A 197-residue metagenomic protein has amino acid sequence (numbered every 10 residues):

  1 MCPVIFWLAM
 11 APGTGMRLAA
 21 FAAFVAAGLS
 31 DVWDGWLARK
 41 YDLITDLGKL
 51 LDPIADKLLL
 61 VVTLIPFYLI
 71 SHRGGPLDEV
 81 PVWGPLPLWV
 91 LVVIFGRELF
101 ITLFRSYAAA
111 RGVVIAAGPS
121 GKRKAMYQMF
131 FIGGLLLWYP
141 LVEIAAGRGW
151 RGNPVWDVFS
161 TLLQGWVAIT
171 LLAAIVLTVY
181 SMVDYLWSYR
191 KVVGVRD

Functional and structural regions predicted by a protein language model:
M1-P3, A19-G28, Y107-D197: C-terminal membrane-associated helical module and adjoining short loops/tails
P3-L47, T63-S71, E79-F95, F159-V179: Membrane-embedded alpha-helical segments that form the functional core of polytopic membrane enzymes, especially those
A22-V25, I54, V92-F95, L99 (+1 more regions): Residue-level signature of the transmembrane alpha-helical core of multi-pass small-molecule transporters
V32, K57, F95-L99, M126-M129: Hydrophobic alpha-helical transmembrane bundles that constitute the permease/transmembrane domains of multi-pass
D34, A38-L60, G112-K124: Juxtamembrane helix-capping/reentrant segments at transmembrane boundaries
S71-H72, E143: Short, composition-biased linear "edge" segments at structural boundaries
V90, F95-L103, F130-L137: Mid-bilayer segments of alpha-helical transmembrane spans in multi-pass integral membrane proteins that mediate
